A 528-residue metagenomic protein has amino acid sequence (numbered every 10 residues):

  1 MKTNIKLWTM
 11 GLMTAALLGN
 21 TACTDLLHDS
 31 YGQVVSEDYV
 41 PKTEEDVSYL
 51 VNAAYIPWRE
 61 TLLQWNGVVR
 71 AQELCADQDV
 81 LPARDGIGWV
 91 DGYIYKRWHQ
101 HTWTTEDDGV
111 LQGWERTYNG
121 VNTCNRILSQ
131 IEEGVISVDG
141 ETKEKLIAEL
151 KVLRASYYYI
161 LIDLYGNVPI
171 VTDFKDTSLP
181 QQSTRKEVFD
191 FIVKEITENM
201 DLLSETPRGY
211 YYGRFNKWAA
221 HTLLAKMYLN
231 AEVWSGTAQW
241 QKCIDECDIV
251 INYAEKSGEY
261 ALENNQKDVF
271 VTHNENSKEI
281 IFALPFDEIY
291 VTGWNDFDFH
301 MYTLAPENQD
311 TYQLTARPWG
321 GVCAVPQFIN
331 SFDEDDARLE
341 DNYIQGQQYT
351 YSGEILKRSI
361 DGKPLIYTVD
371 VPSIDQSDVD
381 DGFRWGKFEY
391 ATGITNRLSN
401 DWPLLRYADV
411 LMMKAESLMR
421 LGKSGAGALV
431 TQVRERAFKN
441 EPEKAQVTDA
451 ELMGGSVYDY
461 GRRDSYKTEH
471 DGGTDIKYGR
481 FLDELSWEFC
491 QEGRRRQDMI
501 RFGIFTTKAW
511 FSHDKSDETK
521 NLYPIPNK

Functional and structural regions predicted by a protein language model:
M1-G32: Bacterial Sec-dependent N-terminal signal peptides
A22-D25, E44, L63, G67 (+11 more regions): Long, intrinsically disordered, low-complexity segments
T24-V90, T197-E198, R214-L365, T507-S512: An aromatic- and glycine-enriched ligand-binding surface/loop that stacks and positions planar moieties
Y39, E44-N52, I56-L62, I87-Y165 (+7 more regions): Conserved, well-structured interaction surfaces
V90, I94-H101, I329-Y407: Flexible, polar/acidic helix-loop-strand segments at domain edges
I147, R154, L224, A231 (+2 more regions): Structural register within alpha-helical repeat arrays
I160-L164, P169, N230-G236, G422: Short coil/turn linking the two alpha-helices of tandem helical-hairpin repeats
